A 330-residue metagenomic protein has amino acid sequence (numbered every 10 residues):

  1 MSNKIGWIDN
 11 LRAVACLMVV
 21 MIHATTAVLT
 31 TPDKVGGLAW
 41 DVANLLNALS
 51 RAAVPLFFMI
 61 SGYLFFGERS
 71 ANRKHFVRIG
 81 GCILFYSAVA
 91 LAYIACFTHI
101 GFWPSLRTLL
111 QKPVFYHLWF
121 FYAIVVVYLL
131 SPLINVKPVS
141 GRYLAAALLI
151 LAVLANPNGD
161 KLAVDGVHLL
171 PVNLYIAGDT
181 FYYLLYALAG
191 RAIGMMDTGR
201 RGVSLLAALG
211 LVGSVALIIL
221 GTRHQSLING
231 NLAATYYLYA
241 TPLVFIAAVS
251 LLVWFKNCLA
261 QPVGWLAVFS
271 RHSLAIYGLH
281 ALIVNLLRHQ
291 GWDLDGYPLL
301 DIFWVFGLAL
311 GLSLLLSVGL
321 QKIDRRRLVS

Functional and structural regions predicted by a protein language model:
M1-S330: Alpha-helical transmembrane segments and their immediate juxtamembrane cytosolic regions
